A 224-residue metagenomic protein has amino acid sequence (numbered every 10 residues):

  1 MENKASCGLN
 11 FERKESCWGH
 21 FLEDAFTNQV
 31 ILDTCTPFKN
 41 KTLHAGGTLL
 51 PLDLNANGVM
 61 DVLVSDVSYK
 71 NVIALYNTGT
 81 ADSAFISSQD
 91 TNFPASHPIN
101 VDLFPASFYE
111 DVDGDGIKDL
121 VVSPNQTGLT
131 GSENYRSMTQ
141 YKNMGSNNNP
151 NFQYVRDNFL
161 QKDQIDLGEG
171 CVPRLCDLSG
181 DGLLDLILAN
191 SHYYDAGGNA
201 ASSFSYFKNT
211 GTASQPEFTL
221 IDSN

Functional and structural regions predicted by a protein language model:
M1-N224: Beta-propeller-forming repeat regions
